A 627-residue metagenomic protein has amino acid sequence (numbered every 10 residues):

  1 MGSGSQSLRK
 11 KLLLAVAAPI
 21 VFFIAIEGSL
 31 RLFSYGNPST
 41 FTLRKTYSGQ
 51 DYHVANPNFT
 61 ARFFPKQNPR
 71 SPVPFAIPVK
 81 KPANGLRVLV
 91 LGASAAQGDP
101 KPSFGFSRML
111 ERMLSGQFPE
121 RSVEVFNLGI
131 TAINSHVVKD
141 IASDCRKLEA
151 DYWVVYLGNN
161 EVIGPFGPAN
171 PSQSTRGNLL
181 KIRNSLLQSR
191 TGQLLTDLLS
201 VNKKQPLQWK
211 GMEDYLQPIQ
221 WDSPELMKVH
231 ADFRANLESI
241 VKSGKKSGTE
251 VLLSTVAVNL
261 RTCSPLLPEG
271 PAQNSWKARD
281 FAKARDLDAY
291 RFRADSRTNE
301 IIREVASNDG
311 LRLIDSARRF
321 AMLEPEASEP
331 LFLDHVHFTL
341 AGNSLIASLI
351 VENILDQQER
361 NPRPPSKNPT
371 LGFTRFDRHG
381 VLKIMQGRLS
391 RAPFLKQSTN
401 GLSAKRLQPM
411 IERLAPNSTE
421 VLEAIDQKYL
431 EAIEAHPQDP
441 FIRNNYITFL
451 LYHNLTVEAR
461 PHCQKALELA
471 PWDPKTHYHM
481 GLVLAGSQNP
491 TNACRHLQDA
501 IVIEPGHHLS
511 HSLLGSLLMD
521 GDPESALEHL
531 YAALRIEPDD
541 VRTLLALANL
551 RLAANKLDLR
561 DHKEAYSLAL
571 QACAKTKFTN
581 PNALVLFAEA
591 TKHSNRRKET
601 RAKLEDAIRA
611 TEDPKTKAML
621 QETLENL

Functional and structural regions predicted by a protein language model:
L14, K228-F233, L331-P362: Histidine-centered active-site loop/cap adjacent to the catalytic His in serine esterases/O-acetyl transfer systems
G36-F118, L323: Membrane/wall-proximal cationic-aromatic binding patches
F104, G158-E304, N308, S316-E329 (+2 more regions): Serine-dependent acyl-ester chemistry module
A150, A289, P437, P471 (+4 more regions): Short coil turns that delineate tetratricopeptide repeat
D286, I433-E434, L467-E468, Q498-V502 (+4 more regions): Conserved structural position within tetratricopeptide repeats
P440-F441, P474-K475, H508-L509, V541-R542 (+2 more regions): Helix-start (N-cap) detector for alpha-helical repeat units in TPR-like alpha-solenoids, especially tetratricopeptide
